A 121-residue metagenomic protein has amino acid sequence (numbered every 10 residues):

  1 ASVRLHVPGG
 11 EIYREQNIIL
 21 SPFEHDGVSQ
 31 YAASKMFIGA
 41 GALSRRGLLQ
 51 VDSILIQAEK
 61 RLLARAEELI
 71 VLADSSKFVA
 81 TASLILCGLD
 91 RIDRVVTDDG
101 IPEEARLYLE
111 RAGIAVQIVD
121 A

Functional and structural regions predicted by a protein language model:
A1-A121: Conserved phosphate- and dinucleotide-binding cores of soluble alpha/beta proteins, encompassing both enzyme active
